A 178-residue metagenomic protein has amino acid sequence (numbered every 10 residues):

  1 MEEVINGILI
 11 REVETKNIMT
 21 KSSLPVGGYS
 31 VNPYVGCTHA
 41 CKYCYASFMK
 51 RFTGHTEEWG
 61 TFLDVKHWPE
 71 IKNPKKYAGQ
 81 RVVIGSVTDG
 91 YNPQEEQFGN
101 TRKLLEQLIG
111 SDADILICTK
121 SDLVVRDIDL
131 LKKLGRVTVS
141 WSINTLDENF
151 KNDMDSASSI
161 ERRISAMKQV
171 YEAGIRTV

Functional and structural regions predicted by a protein language model:
M1-S140, N144-F150, I160, K168-E172: Conserved Radical SAM active-site core
S156, V170-V178: Conserved strand-turn element in the central/C-terminal portion of the radical SAM core barrel that lines
